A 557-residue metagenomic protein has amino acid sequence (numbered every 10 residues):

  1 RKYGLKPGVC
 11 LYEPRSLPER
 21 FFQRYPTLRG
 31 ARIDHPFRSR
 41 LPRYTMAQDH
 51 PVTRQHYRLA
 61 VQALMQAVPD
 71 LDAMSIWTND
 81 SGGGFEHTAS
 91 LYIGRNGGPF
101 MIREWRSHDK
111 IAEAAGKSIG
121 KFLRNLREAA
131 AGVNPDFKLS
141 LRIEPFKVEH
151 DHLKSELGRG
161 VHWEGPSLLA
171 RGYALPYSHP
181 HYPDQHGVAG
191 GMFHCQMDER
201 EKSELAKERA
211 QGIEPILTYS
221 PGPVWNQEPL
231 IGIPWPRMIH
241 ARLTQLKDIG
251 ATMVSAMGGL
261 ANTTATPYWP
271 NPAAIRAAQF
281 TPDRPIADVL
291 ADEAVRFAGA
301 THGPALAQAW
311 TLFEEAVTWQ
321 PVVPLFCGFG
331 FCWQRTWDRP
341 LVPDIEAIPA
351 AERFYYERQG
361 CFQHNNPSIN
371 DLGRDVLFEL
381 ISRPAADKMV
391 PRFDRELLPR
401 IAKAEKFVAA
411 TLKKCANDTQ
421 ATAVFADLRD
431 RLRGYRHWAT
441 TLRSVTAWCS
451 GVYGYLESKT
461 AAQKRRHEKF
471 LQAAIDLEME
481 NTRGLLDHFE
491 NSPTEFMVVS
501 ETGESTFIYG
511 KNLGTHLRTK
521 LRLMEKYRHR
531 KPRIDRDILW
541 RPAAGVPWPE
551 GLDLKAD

Functional and structural regions predicted by a protein language model:
R1-Y3, E19-R24, G30, V52-H56 (+3 more regions): Aromatic- and glycine-enriched glycan-recognition loops and surfaces that form the carbohydrate-binding subsites
K2-V9, T45-S81, K121-A129, L246-I249 (+1 more regions): An active-site-proximal structural segment forming one wall of the substrate-binding cleft that immediately precedes
V9-A63, E214-I216, H240: Active-site-adjacent "subsite" loops/lids of carbohydrate-active enzymes
L11-S16, W77-S81, P145, M257-A261: Short, solvent-exposed turn/loop segments enriched in Gly/Ser/Thr/Pro and often Arg
E13-R40, P69, N79, G84-I102 (+3 more regions): Aromatic- and acidic-residue-enriched segments that line the glycan-binding/catalytic groove of carbohydrate-active
P14-S16, F37-A47, S81-G83, L169-G172 (+2 more regions): Conserved radical SAM core fold
R40-H50, D80-A129: Active-site cleft segment of glycoside hydrolase catalytic domains centered on the general acid/base Glu
Q66, D109-D557: Substrate-binding groove of N-acetylhexosamine-processing glycoside hydrolases
